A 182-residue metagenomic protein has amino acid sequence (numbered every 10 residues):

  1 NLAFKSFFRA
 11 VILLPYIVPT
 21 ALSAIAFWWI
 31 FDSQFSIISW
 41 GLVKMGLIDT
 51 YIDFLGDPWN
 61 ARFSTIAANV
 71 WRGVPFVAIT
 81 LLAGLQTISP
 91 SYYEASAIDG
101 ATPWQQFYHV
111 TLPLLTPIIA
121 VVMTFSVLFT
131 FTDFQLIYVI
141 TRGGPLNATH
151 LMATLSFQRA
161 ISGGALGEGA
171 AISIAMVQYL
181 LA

Functional and structural regions predicted by a protein language model:
N1-A182: A structural signal for multi-pass alpha-helical bundles of membrane permease subunits that mediate small-molecule
